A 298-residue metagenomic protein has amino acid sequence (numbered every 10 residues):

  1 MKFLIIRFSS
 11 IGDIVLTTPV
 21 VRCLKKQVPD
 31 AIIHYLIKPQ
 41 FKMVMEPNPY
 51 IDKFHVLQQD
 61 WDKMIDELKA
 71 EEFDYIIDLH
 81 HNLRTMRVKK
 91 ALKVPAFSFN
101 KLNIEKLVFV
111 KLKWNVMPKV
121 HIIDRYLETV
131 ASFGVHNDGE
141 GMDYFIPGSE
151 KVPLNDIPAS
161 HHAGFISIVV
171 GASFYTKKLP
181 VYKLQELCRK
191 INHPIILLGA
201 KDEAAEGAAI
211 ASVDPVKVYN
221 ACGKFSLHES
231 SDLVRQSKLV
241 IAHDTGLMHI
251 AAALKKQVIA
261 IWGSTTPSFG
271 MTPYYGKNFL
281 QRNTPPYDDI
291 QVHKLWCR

Functional and structural regions predicted by a protein language model:
M1, E150-I166: Nucleotide-sugar donor-binding and catalytic loop/hinge architecture of NDP-sugar-dependent glycosyltransferases
M1-S10: Nucleotide-activated donor-dependent transferases that construct or modify glycoconjugates
I14-K26, Q40-F41: Short amphipathic alpha-helix
D30-K63: Conserved nucleotide-sugar phosphate-binding/catalytic loop shared by glycosyltransferases and other
P47, F99-E105, S212-V213, K217-A221 (+1 more regions): Nucleotide-sugar donor-binding patch of glycosyltransferase catalytic domains
H55-F145, A163-V169, T265-F269, P273-Y274 (+1 more regions): Conserved nucleotide-diphosphate donor binding/catalytic pocket of glycan-assembly enzymes
D62, T176-S264: Donor-binding and catalytic core of enzymes assembling or modifying cell-surface/extracellular glycoconjugates
